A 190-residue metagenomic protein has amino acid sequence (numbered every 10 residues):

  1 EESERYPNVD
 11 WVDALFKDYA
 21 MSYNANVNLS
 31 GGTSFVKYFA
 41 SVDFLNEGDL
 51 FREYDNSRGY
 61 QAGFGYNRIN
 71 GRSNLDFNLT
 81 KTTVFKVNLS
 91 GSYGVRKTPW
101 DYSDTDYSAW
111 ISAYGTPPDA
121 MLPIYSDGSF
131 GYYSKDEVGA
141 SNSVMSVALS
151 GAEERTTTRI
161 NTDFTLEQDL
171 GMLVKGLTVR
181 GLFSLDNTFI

Functional and structural regions predicted by a protein language model:
S3-D43, E47-F51, A62-S141, E153-T156 (+1 more regions): Flexible loop and strand-edge segments within Gram-negative outer membrane beta-barrel domains
A40, V87, F164, V179-F183: Membrane-embedded beta-strand positions of outer-membrane beta-barrel proteins
D55-Q61: Short glycine-enriched, charge-decorated loop/helix-capping segments at active-site entrances that position
M145-A148: Surface-exposed, low-complexity/disordered Ser/Thr/Gly/Pro/Asn-rich loops and linkers
R159-N161: Short, solvent-exposed loop/turn segments enriched in Ser/Thr/Gly
K175-L177: Short, Φ-rich (hydrophobic/aromatic) sequence segments
